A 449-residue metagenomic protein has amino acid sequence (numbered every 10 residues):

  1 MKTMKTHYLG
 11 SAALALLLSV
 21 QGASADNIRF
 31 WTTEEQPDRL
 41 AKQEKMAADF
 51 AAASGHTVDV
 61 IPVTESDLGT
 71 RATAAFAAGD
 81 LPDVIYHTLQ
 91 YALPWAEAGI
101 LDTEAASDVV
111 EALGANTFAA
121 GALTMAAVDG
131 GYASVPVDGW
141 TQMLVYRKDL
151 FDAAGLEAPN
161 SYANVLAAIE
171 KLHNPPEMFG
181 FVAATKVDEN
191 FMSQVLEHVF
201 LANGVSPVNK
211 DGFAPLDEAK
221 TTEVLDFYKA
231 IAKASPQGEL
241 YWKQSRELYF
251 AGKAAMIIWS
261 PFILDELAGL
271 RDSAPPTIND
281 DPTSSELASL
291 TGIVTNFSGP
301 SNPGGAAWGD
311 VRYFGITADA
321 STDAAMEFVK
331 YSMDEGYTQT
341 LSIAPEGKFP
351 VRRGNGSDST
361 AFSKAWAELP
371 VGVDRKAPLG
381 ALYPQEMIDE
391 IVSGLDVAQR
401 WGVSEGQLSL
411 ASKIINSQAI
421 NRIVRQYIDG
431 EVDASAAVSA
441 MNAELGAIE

Functional and structural regions predicted by a protein language model:
D26-E35, H56-I61, D83-V84, A133 (+2 more regions): Short, well-ordered beta-strand elements
N27, D49-F118, D149-N160, K253-M256 (+2 more regions): Extracytoplasmic "Venus flytrap"/periplasmic binding protein-like
I28-K45, E65, G406-S412: Extracytoplasmic "Venus flytrap"
Q36-H56, A96, N416, I420 (+1 more regions): Short, polar/charged alpha-helical segment
L89-T141, L166, M192-V195, A219 (+1 more regions): Hinge/lid segment of periplasmic solute-binding proteins
W95-I100, A120-A158, E177, A184-K210 (+3 more regions): Periplasmic solute-binding protein
I169-K171, D211-E239, P282-F297: Glycine-centered hinge/linker elements that transmit conformational signals in sensory and ligand-binding systems
L267-A268, S285, P300-Q418: C-terminal lobe and pocket-closing loops of periplasmic/extracytoplasmic Venus-flytrap solute-binding proteins
